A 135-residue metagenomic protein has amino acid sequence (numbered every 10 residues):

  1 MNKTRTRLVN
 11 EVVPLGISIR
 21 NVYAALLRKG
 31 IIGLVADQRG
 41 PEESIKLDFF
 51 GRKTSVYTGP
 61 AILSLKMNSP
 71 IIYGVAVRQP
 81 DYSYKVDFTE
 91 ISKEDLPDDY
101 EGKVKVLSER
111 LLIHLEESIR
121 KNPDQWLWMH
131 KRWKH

Functional and structural regions predicted by a protein language model:
M1-G16: Membrane-interfacial amphipathic helices and adjacent loop/beta segments that form the lipid-substrate binding surface
G16-H135: Non-catalytic C-terminal accessory region of glycerolipid acyltransferases and related lyso-lipid remodeling enzymes
